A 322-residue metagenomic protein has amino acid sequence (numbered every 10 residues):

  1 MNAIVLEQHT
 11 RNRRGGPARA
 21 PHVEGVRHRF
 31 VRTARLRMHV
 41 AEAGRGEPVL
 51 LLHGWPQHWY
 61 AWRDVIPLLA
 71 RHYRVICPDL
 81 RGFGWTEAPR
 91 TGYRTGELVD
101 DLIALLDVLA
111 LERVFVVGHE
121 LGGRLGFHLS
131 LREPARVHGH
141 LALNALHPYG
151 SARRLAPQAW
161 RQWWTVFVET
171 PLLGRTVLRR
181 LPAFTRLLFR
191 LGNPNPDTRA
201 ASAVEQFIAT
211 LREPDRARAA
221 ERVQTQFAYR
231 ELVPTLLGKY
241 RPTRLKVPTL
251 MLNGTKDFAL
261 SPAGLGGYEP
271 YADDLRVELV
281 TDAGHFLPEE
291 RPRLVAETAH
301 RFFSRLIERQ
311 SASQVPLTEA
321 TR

Functional and structural regions predicted by a protein language model:
M1-N2, T321: N-terminal amphipathic/basic-hydrophobic helices that include classical n-h-c signal peptides and signal-anchor
N2-R29, R35-V40, P48, I76 (+6 more regions): Flexible "cap/lid" subdomain of the alpha/beta-hydrolase fold that forms the substrate-access gate
A41-W85: Conserved HGGG/HGGXW glycine-rich cap/lid loop of the alpha/beta-hydrolase fold
H58-W59, R124, A283-G284: A short, glycine- and basic residue-enriched loop/turn that sits immediately adjacent to a domain's principal
Y60, D64, A263, E290-L294: Generic recognition of short, well-ordered alpha-helical segments
D64, R71, E97-D100, A104 (+1 more regions): Alpha-helical macromolecular-interaction surfaces
D273-R322: Catalytic active-site module of serine/aspartate enzymes centered on a nucleophile-bearing elbow/loop
